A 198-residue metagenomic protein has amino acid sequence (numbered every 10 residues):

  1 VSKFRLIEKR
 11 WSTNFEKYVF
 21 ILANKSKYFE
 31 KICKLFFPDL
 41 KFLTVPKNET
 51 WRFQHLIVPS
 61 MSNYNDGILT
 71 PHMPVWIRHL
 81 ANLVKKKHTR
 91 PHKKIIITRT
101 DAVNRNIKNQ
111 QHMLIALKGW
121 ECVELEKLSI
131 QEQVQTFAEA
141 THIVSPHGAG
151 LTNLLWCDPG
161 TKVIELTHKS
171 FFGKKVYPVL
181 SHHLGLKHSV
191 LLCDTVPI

Functional and structural regions predicted by a protein language model:
V1-I198: The feature primarily captures lumenal catalytic ectodomains of type II secretory-pathway glycosyltransferases
